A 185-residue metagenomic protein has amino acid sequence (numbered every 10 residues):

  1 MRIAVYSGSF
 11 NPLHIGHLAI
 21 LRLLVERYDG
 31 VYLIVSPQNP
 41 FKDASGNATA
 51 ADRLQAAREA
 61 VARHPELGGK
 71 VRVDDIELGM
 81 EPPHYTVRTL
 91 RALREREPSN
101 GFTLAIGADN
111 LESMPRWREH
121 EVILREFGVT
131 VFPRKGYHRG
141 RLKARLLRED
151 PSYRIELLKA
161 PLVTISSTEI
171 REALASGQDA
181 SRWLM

Functional and structural regions predicted by a protein language model:
M1-M185: Nucleotidyltransferase catalytic core that binds NTPs
